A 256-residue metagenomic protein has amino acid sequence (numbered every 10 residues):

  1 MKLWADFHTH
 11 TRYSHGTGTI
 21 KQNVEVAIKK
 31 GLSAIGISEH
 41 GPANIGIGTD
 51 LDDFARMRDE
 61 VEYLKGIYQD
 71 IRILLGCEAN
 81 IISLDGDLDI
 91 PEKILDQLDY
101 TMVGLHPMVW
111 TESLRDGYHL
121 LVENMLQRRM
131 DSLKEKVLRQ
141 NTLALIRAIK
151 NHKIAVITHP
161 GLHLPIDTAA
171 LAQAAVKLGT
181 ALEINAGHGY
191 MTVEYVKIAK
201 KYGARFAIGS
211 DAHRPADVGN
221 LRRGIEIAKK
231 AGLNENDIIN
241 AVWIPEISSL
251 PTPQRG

Functional and structural regions predicted by a protein language model:
M1-T11, I20-K21, I90-K93, S113 (+2 more regions): Charged catalytic cores and adjacent phosphate/nucleic-acid-binding surfaces used for phosphate/nucleic-acid chemistry
H8, A27, E39, I73 (+5 more regions): Divalent metal-coordination and catalytic microenvironments
H15-G18, G46-L51, V218-N220: Short, solvent-exposed loop/turn segments at secondary-structure boundaries
K21-G36, D59-Q69: Alpha-helical scaffold segments that flank or form the walls of functional sites
A34-G36, R72-L74, A207: A structural signal for isolated positions on well-ordered beta-strands in alpha/beta enzyme cores
I35-I45: Short, conserved active-site loops that position catalytic residues or coordinate cofactors/metal ions across diverse
H40-G41, E78, H106, G187 (+1 more regions): Short, ordered loop/turn segments at secondary-structure junctions
I47-K177, K229, E235-D237, P251 (+1 more regions): Extended substrate/RNA-proximal surfaces in nucleic-acid metabolism proteins
